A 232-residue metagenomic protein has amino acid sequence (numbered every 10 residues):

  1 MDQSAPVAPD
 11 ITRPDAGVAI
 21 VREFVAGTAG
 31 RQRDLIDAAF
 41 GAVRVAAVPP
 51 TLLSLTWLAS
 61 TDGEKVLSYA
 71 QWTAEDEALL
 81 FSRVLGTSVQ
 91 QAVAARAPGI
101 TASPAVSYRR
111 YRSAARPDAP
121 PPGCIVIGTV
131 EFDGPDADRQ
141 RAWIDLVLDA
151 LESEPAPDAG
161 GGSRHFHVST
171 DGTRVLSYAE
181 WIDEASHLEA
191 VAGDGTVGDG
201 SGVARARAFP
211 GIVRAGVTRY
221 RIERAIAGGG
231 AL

Functional and structural regions predicted by a protein language model:
M1-L232: Short S/T/G/P-rich N-terminal loop/turn motif that feeds into the first structured element of a domain
